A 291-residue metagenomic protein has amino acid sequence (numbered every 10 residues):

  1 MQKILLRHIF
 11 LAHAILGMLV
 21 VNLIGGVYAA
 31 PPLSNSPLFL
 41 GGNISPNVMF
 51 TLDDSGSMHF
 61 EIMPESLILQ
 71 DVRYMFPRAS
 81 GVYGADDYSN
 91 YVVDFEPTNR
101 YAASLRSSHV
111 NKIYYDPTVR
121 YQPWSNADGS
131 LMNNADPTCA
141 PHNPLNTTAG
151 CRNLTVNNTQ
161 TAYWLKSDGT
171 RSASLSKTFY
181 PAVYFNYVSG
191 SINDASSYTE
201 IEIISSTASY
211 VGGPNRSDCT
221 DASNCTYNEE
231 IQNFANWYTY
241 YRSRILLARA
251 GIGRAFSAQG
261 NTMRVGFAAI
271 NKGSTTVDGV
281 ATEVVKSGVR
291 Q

Functional and structural regions predicted by a protein language model:
M1, V20-N22, V284: Generic N-terminal leader/processing signal
Q2-A14: Bacterial N-terminal signal peptides that target proteins for export
H8, I24-G25: Preference for long, amphipathic alpha-helical scaffolds in soluble/luminal domains and all-alpha bundles
A12-N22: Bacterial N-terminal signal peptides
Y28-Q291: Extended N-terminal export/anchoring regions of large proteins
